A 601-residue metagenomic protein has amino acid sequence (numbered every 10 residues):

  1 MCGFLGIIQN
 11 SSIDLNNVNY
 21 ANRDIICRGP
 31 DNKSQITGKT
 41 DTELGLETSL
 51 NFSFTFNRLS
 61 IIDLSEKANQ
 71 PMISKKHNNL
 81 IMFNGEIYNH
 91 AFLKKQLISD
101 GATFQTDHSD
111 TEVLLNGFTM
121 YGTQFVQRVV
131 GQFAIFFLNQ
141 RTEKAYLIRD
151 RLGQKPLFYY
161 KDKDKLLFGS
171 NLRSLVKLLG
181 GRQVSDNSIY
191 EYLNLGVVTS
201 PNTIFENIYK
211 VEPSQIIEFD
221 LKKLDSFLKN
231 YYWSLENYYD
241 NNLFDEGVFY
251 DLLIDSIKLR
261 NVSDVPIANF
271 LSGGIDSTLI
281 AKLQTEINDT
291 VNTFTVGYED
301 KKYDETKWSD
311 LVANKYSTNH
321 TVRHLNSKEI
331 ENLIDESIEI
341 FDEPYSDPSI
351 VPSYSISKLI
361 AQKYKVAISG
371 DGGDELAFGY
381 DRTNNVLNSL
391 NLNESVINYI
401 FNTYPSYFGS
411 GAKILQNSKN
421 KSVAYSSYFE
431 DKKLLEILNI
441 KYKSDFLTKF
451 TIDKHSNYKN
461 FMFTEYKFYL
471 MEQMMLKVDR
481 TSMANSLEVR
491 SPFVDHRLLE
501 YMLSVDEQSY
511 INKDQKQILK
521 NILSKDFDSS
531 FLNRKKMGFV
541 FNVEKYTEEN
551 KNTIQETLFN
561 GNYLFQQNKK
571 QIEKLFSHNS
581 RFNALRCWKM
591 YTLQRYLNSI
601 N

Functional and structural regions predicted by a protein language model:
M1-F341, S353, N521, K525 (+1 more regions): Cysteine-centered catalytic environments shared across enzyme families
M1-F4, Y20, T103, K177-G180 (+5 more regions): Adenosyl-5′-phosphate
Q35, P156-Y159, L279-K282, L376 (+3 more regions): Generic hydrophobic alpha-helical membrane-span motif
F137, L147, L167, E218 (+3 more regions): A structural signal for short, well-ordered beta-strand segments and their strand-loop junctions that often border
K163, S355-L415, Y469, M475 (+1 more regions): Active-site adenylate/phosphate-handling loop in enzymes that bind or generate adenylated species
D245, D335-E339, A361, T383-N385 (+1 more regions): Short low-complexity, flexible loop/linker segments enriched in glycine and/or proline with clustered acidic
G247-A268, L359-K363, Y469, Q473-V478 (+2 more regions): Phosphate/ATP-binding catalytic cores across multiple sugar-kinase/actin-like superfamilies, primarily ASKHA
Y345-D347: Acceptor-substrate binding/catalytic loop of class I
